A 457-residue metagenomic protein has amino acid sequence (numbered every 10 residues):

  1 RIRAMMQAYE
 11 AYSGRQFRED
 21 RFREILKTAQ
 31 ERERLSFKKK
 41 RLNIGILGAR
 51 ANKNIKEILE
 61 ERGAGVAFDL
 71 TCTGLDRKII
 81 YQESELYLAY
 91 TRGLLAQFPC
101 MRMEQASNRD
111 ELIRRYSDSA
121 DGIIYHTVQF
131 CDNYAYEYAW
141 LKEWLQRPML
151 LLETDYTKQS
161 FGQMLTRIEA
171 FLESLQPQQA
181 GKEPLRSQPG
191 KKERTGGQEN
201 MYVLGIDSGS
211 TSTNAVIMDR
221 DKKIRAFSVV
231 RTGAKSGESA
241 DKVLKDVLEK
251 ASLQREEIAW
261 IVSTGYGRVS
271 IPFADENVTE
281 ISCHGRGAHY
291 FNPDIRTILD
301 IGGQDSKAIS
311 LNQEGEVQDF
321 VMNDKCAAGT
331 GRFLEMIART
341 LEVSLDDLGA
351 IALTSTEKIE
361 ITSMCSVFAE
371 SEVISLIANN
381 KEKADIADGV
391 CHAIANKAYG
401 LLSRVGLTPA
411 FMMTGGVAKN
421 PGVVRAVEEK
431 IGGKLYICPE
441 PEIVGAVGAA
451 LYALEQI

Functional and structural regions predicted by a protein language model:
L47-L112: Redox- and metal-dependent alpha/beta enzyme cores, enriched for Fe-S-associated oxidoreductases and cofactor-handling
Q105, A369-L402, E442: Adenine-nucleotide phosphate-binding core of ATP-dependent small-molecule kinases
R147-T154, E280-I281, E428-V447: Conserved phosphate-binding/catalytic loops in two-lobed NTP-binding clefts
G197-D221, I295-G315: Gly/Thr-rich phosphate-binding beta-strand-loop-beta motif of the actin/hexokinase/Hsp70
G205-E238, V317-D319, D324-K325: Short glycine-rich, Thr/Ser-proximal phosphate-binding strand/loop in the N-terminal lobe of ATP-dependent enzymes
K235-S236, Q313-L353, E357, L451: Glycine-rich phosphate-binding loop plus the immediately following alpha-helix
Y266, S403, L407-K430, E442-G445: Glycine-rich phosphate-binding loops at beta-strand->alpha-helix junctions
L334, C438-I457: Glycine-rich phosphate-binding/hydrolytic loop that grips phosphoryl groups
